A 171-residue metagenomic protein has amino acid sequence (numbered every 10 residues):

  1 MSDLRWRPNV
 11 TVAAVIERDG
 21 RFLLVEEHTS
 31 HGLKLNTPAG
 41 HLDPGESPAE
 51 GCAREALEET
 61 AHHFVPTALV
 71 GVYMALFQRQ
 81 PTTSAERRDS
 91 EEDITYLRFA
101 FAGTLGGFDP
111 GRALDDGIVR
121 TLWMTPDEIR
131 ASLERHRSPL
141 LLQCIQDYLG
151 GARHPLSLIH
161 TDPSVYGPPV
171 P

Functional and structural regions predicted by a protein language model:
M1-T37, F64, A68: N-terminal strand-loop-strand
L4-R5, R135, P155: A beta-strand edge to alpha-helix "cap/lid" segment located at domain peripheries
W6, G32-L33, Y73-P81: Short, solvent-exposed loop/turn segments at secondary-structure junctions
V25-E27, V72, F99: Residue-level detector of high-confidence beta-strand sites
P38-A39, P44, V70: Short glycine-rich loop/turn motifs that provide flexible caps or phosphate-binding loops at active sites
L42-V65, A75-L140, V170: Unchanged
V72-Y73, L149: Short secondary-structure capping/turn micro-motifs that flank functional sites
Q143-P171: Charged phosphate-binding loop/patch that engages nucleotide di/tri-phosphates or the phosphate backbone of nucleic
